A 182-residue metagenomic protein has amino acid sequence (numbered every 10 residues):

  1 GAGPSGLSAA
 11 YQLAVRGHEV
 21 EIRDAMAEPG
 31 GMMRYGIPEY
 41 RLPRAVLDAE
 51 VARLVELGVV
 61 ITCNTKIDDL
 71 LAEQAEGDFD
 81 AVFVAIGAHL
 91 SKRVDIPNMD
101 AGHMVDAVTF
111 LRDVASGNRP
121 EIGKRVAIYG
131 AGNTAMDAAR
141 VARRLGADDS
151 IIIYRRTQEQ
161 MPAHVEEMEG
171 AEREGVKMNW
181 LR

Functional and structural regions predicted by a protein language model:
A2-R23, T62-Q74, L90-K92, V108-V165: Rossmann-like dinucleotide/flavin-binding elements
V15, D48-A52, A101-A107: Extreme N-terminal leader/targeting segments of oxidoreductases
R16, E39, M99-G102, L145: Glycine-rich, phosphate-binding/catalytic loops in enzymes
I22, M26-L57, I61, V114 (+1 more regions): Rossmann-like dinucleotide-binding cores of NAD(P)H-dependent redox enzymes
M33-R34, E50-A81, M99: Conserved N-terminal/central alpha/beta ligand/cofactor-binding core
F79-G87, A127-Y129: Short hydrophobic core segments
D80, G102, K124: Conserved acidic residues
A85-D100, M104-V105: Flavin (primarily FAD) binding-site architecture
